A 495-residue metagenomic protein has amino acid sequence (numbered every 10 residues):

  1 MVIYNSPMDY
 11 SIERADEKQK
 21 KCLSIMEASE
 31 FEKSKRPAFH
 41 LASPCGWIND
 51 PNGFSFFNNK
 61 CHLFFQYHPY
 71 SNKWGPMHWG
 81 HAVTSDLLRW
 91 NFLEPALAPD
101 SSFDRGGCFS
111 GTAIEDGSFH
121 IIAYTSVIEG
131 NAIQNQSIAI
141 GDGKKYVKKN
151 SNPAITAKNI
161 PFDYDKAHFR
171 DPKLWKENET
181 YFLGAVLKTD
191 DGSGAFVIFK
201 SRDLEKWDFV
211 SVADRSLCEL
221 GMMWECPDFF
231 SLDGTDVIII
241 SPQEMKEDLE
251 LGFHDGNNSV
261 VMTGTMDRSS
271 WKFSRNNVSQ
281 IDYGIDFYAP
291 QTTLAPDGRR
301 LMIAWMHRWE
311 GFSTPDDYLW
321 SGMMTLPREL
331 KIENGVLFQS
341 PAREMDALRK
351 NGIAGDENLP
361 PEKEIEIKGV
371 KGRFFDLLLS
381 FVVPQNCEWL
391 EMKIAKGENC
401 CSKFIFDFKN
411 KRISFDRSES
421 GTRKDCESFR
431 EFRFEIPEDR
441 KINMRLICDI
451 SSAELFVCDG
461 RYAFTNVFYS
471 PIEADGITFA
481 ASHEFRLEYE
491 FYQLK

Functional and structural regions predicted by a protein language model:
M1-D171, K176-L220, S231-Y283, A304-D356 (+3 more regions): Beta-rich carbohydrate-recognition and catalytic domains
I3-N5, C22-E27, N257-K495: Beta-rich accessory regions
G221, C226: Catalytic-domain carbohydrate-binding cleft regions of carbohydrate-active enzymes
